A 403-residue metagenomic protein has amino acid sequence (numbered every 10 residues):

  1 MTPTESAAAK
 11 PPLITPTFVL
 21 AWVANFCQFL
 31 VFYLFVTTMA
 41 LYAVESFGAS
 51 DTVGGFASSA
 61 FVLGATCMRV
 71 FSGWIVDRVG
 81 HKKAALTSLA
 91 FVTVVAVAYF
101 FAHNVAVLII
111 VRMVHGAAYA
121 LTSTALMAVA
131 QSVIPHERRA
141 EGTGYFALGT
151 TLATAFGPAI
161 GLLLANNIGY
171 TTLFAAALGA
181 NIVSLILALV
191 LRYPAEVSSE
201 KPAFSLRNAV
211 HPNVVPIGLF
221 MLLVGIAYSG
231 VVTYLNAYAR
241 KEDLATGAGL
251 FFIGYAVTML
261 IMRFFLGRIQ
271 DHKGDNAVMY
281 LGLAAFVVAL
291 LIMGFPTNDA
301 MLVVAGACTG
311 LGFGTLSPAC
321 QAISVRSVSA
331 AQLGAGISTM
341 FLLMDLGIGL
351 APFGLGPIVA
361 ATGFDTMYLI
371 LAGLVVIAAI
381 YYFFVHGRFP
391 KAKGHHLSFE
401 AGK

Functional and structural regions predicted by a protein language model:
P16-F47, G54, Y228-Y238: Helix-loop boundary and gating motifs at the non-cytosolic
G48, G80, F101-A106, G274 (+1 more regions): Helix-breaking motifs and short loop linkers at transmembrane-helix boundaries and internal kinks in secondary membrane
V62-V70, T154-A155, A256-L260, F264 (+1 more regions): Residue-level signature of mid-helix packing/kink "hotspots" within the transmembrane helices of 12-pass Major
C67-F100: Conserved MFS/SLC helix-loop-helix module at the cytosolic interface between two early adjacent transmembrane helices
A90-H103, A285-T297: C-terminal ends and interior cores of transmembrane alpha-helices in multi-pass membrane transporters/permeases
A106-V114, A300-C308: Paired small-residue
V111-G149, A322: Cytoplasmic helix-loop-helix junction between adjacent transmembrane helices in 12-TM secondary transporters
L178-V197, Y381-H386: C-terminal membrane-cytosol helix-exit motif in multi-pass small-molecule transporters
